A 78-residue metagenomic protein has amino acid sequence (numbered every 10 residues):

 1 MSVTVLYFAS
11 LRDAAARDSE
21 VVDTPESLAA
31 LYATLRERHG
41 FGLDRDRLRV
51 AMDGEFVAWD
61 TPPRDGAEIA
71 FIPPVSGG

Functional and structural regions predicted by a protein language model:
M1-G77: Ubiquitin-like/PB1-type beta-grasp interaction modules and other compact soluble beta-rich domains
